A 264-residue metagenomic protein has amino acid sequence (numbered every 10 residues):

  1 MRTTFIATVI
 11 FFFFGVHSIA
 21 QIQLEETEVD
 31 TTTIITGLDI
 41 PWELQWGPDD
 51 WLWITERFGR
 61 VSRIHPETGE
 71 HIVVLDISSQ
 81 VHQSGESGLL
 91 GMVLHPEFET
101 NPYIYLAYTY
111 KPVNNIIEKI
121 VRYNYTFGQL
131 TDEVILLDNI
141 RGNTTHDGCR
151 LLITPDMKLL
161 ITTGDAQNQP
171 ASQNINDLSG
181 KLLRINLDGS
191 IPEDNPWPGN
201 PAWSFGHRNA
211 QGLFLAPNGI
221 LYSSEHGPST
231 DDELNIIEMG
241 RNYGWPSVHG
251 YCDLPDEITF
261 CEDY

Functional and structural regions predicted by a protein language model:
M1-Q23: Bacterial Sec-dependent N-terminal signal peptides
V9, R63, D232: Active-site-proximal flexible loops/turns
I10-F11, H65, S84, T144 (+2 more regions): Compositionally biased, low-complexity repeat tracts
Q21-Q169, G212-L215, G219-G227: Acidic, Gly/Ser/Thr-rich repeat motifs that build Ca2+-stabilized beta-propeller blades
S79-H82, S87-L89, E97-E99, K158 (+1 more regions): Beta-propeller domain segments
